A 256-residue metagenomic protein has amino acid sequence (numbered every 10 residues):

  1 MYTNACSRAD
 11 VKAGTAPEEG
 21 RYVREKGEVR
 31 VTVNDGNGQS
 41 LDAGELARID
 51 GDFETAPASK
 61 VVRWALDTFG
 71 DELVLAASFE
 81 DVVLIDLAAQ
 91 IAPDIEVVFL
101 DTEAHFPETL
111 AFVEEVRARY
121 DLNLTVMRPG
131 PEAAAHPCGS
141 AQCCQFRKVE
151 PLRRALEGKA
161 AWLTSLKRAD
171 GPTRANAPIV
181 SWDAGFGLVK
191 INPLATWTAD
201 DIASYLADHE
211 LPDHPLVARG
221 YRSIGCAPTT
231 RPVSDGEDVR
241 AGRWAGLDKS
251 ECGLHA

Functional and structural regions predicted by a protein language model:
Y2-A256: Nucleotide-activated chemistry modules centered on ATP-dependent adenylation/adenylyltransferase
